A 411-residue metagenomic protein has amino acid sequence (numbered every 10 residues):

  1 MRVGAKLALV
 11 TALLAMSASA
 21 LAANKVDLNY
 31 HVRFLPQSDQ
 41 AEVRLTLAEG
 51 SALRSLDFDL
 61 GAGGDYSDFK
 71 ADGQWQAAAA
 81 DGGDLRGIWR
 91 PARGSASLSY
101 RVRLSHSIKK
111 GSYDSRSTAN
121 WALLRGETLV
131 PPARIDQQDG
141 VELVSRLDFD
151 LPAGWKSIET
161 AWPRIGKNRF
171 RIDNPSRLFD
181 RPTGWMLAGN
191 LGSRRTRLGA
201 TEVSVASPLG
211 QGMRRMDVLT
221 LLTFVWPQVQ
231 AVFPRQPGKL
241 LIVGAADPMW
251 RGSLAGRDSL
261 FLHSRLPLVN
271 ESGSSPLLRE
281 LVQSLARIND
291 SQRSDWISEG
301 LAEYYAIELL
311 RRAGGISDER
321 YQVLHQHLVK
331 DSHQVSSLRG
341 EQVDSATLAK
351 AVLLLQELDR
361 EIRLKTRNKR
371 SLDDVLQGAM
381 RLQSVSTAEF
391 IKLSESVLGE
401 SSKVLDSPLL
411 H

Functional and structural regions predicted by a protein language model:
M1-L9: Bacterial N-terminal signal peptides that target proteins for export
S17-S19: N-terminal signal peptide c-region/cleavage motif recognized by signal peptidases
V26-D27, L35, R44-T46, F58-T223 (+3 more regions): Non-catalytic architectural context of zinc metalloproteases
S55: Ligand-binding face of N-terminal immunoglobulin V-set domains in extracellular IgSF glycoproteins
S207-L219, H263-L268, I288-Q292, E341-S345: Second-shell loop/turn segments in exported
K239-M249, S298: Short, solvent-exposed turn/loop segments enriched in Gly/Ser/Thr/Pro and often Arg
R257-K330: Zinc-dependent metallopeptidase catalytic helix centered on the HExxH motif and its immediate flanking segment
V335-S337, D344, L355-H411: Amphipathic alpha-helical substructures
